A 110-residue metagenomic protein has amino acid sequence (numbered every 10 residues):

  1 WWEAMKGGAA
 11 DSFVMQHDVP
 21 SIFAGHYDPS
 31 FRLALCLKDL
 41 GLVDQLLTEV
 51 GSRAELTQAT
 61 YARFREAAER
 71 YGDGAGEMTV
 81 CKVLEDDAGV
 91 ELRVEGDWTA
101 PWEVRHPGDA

Functional and structural regions predicted by a protein language model:
W1-G8: Small-residue-rich helix-loop
A4, D18, T60, D97-W98: Residue-level "edge-of-site" marker
D11-K82: Interdomain hinge/lid region at the active-site interface of Rossmann-like NAD(P)-dependent oxidoreductases
E69-A110: NAD(P)-dependent dehydrogenase/reductase Rossmann-like domain
